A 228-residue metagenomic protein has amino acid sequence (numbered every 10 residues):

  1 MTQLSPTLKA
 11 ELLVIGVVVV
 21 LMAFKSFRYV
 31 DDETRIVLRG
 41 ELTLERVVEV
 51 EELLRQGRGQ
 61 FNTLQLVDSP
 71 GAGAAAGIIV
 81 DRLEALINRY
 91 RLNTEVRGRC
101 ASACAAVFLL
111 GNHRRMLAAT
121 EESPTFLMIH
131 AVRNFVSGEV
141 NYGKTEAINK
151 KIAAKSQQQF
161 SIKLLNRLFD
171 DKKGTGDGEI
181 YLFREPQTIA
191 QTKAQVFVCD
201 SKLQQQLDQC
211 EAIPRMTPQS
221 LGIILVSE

Functional and structural regions predicted by a protein language model:
Q3-L13: N-terminal Sec-pathway targeting helices
E11-A23: Hydrophobic membrane-insertion alpha-helices, especially the h-region of bacterial N-terminal signal peptides
S26-E52: STAS-typified acidic loop motif
D31-E33, R58-T63, R89-N93, E122-P124: A general structural motif
G59-I79, N93-C100: Short, glycine-/small-residue-enriched flexible loop/hinge segments at domain edges that mediate gating
T63, V136-E228: Charged, glycine-interspersed solvent-exposed loop segments at helix/strand-loop junctions that cap or gate access
I79-Y90: Catalytic-core regions built around general acid/base machinery
N88-F135: Glycine-rich beta-to-alpha active-site loop
